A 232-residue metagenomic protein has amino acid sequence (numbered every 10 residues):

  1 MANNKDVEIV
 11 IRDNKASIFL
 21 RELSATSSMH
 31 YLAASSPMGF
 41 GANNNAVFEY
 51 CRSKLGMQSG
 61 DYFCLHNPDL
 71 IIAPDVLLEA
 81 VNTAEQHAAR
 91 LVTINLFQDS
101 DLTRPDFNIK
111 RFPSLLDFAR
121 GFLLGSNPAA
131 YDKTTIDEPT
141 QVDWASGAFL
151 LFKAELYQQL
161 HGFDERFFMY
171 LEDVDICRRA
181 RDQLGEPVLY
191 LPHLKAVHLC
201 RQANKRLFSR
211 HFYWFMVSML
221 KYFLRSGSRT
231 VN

Functional and structural regions predicted by a protein language model:
M1-S36, R52-K54: Acidic donor-binding segment of Leloir-type glycosyltransferases
S35-N43, F48, M169: A short, glycine-/small-residue-rich helix N-cap motif at loop->alpha-helix starts within glycosyltransferase
N43-N44, P74-L77, D173: Acidic donor-diphosphate engagement hotspot in glycosyltransferases and nucleotidyltransferases that stabilizes
M57-I71: Short beta-strand-to-loop acidic/aromatic patch adjacent to the donor-nucleotide binding site
L70-F107: Conserved donor NDP-sugar-binding/catalytic core segment of glycosyltransferases
R111-V142: Short, flexible, basic/aromatic active-site loop/helix in glycosyltransferases
T135, D143-G162, R166-L194: A short, conserved alpha-helix in the catalytic core of glycosyltransferases
D175-R178, D182-N232: Active-site-adjacent helix/loop segment of glycosyltransferases that harbors family-specific signature motifs
